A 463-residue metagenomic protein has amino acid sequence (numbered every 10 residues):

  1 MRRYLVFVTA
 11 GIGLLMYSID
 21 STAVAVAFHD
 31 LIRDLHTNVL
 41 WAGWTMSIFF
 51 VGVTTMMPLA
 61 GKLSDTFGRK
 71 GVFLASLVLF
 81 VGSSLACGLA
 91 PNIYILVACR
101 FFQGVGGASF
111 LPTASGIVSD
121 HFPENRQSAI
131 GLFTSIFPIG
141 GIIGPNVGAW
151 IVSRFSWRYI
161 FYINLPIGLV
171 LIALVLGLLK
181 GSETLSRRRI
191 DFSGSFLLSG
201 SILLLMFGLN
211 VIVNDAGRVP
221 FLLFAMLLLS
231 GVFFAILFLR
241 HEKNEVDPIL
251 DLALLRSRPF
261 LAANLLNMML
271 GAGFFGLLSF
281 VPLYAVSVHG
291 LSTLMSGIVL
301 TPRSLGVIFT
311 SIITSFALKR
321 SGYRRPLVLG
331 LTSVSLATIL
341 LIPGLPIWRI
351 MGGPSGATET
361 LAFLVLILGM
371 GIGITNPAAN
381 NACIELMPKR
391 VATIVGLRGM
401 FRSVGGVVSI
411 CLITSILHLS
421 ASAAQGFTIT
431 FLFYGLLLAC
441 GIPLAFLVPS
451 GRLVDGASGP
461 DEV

Functional and structural regions predicted by a protein language model:
Y4-I19, V24-F28, V39-I48, V105 (+3 more regions): 12-transmembrane solute porter fold
D30, P58-K62, T66, W150 (+1 more regions): Membrane-interface helix termini in secondary transporters
D34-H36, G68, L89-I95, F122-P123 (+5 more regions): Helix-breaking motifs and short loop linkers at transmembrane-helix boundaries and internal kinks in secondary membrane
T55-P91: Conserved MFS/SLC helix-loop-helix module at the cytosolic interface between two early adjacent transmembrane helices
L79-A86, Y94-Q103, G356-I367: Paired small-residue
F102-S135: Cytoplasmic helix-loop-helix junction between adjacent transmembrane helices in 12-TM secondary transporters
P112, G141-A149, I202, S311 (+1 more regions): Glycine/proline-centered helix-kink
S153-L265, Y434-G435: Hydrophobic transmembrane-helix bundles of small-molecule transporters
